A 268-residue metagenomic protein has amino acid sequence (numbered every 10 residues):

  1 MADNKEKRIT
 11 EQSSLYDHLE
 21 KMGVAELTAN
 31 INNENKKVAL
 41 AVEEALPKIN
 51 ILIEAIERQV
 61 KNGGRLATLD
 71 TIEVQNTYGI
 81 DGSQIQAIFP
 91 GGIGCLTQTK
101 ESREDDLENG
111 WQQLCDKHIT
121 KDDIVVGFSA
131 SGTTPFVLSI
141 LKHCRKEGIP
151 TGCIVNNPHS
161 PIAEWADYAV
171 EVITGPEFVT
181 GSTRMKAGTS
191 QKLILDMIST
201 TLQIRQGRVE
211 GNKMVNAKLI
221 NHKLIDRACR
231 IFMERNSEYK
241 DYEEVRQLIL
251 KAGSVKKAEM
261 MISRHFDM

Functional and structural regions predicted by a protein language model:
M1-A45: Cofactor-/ligand-binding subdomain signature composed of acidic, glycine-rich, tryptophan-containing flexible loops
N30-V38, A87-Q98, E210, M233: Gly-rich Lys/Arg/Thr-decorated short loops/hinges at beta-loop-alpha junctions or inter-strand turns that position
V38-K48, V125-T134: Short, glycine-rich nucleotide/cofactor-binding loops
E44-Q59: A short, well-structured juxtamembrane/interface segment
K61-L193, S199-Q206: Glycine-rich phosphate-binding loops that contact phosphosugars or nucleotide phosphates
D196, T200-E238, Y242-E244: Internal, active-site/partner-interface "lid" segment
N236-M268: NTP-binding/hydrolysis catalytic cores, primarily Walker-type P-loop NTPases
